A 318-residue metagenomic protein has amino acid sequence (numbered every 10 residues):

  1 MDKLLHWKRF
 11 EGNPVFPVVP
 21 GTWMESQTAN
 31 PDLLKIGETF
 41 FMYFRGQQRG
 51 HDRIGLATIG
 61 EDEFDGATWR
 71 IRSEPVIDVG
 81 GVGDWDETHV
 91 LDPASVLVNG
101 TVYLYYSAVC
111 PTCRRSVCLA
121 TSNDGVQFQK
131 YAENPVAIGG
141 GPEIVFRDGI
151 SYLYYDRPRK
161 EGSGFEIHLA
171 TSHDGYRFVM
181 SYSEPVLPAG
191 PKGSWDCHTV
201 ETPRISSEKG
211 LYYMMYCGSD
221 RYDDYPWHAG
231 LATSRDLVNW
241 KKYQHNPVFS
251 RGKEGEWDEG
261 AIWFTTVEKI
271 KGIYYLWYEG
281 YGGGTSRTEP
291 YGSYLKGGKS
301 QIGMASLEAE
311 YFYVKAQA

Functional and structural regions predicted by a protein language model:
M1-A318: Carbohydrate-active catalytic/glycan-binding domains of CAZyme proteins, especially the secreted or lumenal ectodomains
